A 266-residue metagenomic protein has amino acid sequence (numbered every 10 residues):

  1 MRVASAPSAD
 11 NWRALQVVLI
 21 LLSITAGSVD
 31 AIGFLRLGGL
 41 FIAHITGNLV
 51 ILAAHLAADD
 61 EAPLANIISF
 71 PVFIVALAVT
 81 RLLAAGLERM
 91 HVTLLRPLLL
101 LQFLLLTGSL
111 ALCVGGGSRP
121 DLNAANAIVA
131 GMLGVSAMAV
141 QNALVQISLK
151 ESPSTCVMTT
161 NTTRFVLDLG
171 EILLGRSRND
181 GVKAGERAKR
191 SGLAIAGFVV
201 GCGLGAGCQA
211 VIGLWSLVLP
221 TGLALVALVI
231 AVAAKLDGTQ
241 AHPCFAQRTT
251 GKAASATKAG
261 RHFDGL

Functional and structural regions predicted by a protein language model:
R2-K252, H262-L266: Alpha-helical transmembrane segments of multi-pass membrane proteins
